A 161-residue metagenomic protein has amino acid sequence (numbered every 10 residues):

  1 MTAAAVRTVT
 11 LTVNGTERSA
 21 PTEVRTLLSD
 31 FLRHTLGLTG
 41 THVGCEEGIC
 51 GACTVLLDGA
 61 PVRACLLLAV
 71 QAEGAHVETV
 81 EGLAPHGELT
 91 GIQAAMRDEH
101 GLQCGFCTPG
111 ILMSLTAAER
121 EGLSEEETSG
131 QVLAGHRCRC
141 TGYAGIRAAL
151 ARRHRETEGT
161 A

Functional and structural regions predicted by a protein language model:
M1-A161: Signature of N-terminal electron-transfer/Fe-S-associated modules in redox systems
